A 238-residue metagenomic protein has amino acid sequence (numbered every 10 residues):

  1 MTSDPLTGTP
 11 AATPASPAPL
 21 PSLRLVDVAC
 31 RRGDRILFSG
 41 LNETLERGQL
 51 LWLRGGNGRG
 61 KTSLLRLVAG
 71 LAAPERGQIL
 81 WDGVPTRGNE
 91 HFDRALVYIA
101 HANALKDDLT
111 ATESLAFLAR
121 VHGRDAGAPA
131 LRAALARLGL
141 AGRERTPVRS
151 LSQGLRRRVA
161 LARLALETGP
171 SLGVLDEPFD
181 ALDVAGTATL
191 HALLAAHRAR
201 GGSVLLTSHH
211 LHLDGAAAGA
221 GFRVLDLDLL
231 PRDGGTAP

Functional and structural regions predicted by a protein language model:
L23, L37-G40: Conserved structural motif at the start of ABC-family nucleotide-binding domains
W52, R156-A165: ABC ATPase nucleotide-binding domain "signature" region
R54-G56: The feature captures the beta-strand-to-loop junction immediately N-terminal to the Walker
A69: Helix-to-loop junction immediately C-terminal to a conserved catalytic motif
P74-F92: Conserved ABC transporter NBD signature motif
A102, D107-G123, A130: Q-loop/switch helix immediately C-terminal to the Walker
A116, A128-R143, A162: Conserved ABC ATPase "signature" region
G173-E177: Catalytic Walker B motif of ABC-type/P-loop ATPase nucleotide-binding domains
